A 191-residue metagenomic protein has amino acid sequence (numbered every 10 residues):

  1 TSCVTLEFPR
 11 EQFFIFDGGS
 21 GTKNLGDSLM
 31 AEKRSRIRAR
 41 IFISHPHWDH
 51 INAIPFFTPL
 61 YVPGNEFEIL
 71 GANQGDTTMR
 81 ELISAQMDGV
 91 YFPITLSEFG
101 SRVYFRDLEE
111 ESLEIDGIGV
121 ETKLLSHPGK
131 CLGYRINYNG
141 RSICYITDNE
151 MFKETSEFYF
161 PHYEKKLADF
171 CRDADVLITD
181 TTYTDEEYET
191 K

Functional and structural regions predicted by a protein language model:
T1-T147, F152-E157, L167-A168: Binuclear metal-dependent hydrolase catalytic cores
E150-K191: Cap/insert and terminal regions of metallo-dependent hydrolase folds
